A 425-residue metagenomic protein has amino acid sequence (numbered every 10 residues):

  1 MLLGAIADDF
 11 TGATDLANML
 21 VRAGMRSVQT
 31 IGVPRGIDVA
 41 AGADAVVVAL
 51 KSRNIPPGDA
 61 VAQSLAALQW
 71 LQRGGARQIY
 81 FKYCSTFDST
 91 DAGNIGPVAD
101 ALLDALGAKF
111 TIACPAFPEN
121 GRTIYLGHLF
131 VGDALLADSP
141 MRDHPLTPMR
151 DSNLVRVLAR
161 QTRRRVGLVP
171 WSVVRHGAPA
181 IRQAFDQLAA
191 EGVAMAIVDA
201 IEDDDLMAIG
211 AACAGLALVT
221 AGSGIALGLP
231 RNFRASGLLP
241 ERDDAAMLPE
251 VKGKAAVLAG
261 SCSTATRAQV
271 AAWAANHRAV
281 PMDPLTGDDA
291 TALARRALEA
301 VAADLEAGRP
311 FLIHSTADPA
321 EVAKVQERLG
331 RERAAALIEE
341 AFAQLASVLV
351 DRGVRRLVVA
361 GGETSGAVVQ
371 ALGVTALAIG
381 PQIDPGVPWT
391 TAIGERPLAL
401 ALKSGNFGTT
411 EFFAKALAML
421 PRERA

Functional and structural regions predicted by a protein language model:
M1-A41, A62-Q63, A116-E119: N-terminal basic/disordered segments at the start of proteins
M1-G4, V28, D44, P57-A60 (+2 more regions): Cap/lid and interdomain-hinge subdomains that line or gate substrate/regulatory clefts in soluble alpha/beta enzymes
L16-N18, D91-I95, R122-F130, A180-I181 (+6 more regions): Short acidic, glycine/serine/threonine-rich loops at helix termini
G32-G36, P56-W70, A341: Glycine-rich, highly charged phosphate/nucleotide-binding loops
V39, D44-S52, R309, T391-A425: A structural-propensity feature for long, helix-poor, extended segments
G132-A300: Conserved, well-structured core segments that form the ligand-binding/active-site neighborhood of functional domains
V301-A360: C-terminal structural cap/anchor segments
V354-R355, E363-F412: Conserved, well-ordered active-site substructure
